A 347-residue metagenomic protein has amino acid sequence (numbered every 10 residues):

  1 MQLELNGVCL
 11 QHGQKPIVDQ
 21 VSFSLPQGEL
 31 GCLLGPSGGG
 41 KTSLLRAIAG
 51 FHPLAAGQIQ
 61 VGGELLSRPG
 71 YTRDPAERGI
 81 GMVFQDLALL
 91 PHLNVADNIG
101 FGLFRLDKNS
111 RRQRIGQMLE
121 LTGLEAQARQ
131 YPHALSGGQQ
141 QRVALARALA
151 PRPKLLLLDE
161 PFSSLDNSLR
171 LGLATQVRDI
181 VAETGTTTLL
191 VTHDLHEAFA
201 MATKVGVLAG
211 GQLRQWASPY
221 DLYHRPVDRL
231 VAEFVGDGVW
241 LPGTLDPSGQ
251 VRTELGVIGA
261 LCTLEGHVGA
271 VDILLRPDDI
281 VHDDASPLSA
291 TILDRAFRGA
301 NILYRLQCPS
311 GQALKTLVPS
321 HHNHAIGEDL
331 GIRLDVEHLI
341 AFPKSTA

Functional and structural regions predicted by a protein language model:
E4, S24, Q60, G331-R333: ABC ATPase nucleotide-binding domain
G13, G238-W240, S248-A347: Non-catalytic connector elements of ABC transporters
V21-C32, L90: Pre-Walker A (P-loop) beta-loop-beta motif of ABC nucleotide-binding domains
L34-P36: The feature captures the beta-strand-to-loop junction immediately N-terminal to the Walker
A49: Helix-to-loop junction immediately C-terminal to a conserved catalytic motif
Q58-R78, D107: ABC ATPase NBD Q-loop/coupling interface
G79-G81, Q85, L89-L230: ABC ATPase nucleotide-binding domains
